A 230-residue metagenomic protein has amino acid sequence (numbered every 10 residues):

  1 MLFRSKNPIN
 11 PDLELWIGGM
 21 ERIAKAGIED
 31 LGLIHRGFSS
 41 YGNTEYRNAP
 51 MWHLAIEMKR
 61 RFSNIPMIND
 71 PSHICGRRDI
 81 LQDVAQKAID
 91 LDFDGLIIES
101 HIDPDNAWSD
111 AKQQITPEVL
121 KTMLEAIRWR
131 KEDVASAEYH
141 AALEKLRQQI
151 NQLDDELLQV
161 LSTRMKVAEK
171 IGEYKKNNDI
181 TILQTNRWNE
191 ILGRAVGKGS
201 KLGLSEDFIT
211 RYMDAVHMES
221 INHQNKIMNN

Functional and structural regions predicted by a protein language model:
M1-L2: Short, small-residue-biased leader/transition segments that mark boundaries at the very start of proteins
K6-G18, F38-W52, P71-A85: Active-site glycine- and acidic-residue-rich loops that bind and position anionic ligands or nucleotide-like cofactors
G27-L31, S63-P66, D92-D94: Short, well-ordered coil/turn segments that N-cap beta-strands
G27-Y41: Histidine/lysine/aspartate-rich catalytic loop segments that bind and position anionic ligands
F62-I74: Short beta-strand/loop segments at the ligand-binding rim of alpha/beta enzyme cores
R77-D103, K121: A short alpha/beta connector and helix-capping loop motif
I102-D133: C-terminal helical cap(s) of enzyme catalytic domains, especially alpha/beta-barrels
E132-N230: Domain-level signature for soluble enzymes in the chorismate/prephenate branch of the shikimate pathway
